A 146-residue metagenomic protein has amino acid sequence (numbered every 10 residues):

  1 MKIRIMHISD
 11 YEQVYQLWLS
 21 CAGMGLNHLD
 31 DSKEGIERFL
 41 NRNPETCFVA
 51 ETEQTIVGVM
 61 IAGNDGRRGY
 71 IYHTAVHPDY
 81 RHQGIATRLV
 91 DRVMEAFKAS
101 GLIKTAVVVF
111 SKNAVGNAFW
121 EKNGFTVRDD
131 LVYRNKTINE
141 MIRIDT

Functional and structural regions predicted by a protein language model:
M1-Q16: A short beta-loop-alpha structural element at the N-terminal edge of CoA-dependent acyl/N-acetyltransferase catalytic
E37-V49, Y70: A short helix-loop-beta-strand connector motif used in the catalytic cores of GNAT acetyltransferases and, in some
V49, T55-G63, Y70-A75: Conserved beta-strand in the GNAT
G63-Y72, R81, V127-L131: A conserved beta-turn-beta hairpin within the catalytic core of GNAT-like acetyltransferases that forms part
V76, H82-E95, K122: Conserved acetyl-CoA-binding loop-helix of GNAT-fold acetyltransferases
F97-V109: Conserved GNAT acetyl-CoA-binding A-motif
V107-G116, N135: Conserved beta-strand-loop-alpha-helix junction that forms the acyl-donor binding cleft
K122-T126, V132-T146: Terminal substrate-recognition subdomain of acyl/acetyltransferases
